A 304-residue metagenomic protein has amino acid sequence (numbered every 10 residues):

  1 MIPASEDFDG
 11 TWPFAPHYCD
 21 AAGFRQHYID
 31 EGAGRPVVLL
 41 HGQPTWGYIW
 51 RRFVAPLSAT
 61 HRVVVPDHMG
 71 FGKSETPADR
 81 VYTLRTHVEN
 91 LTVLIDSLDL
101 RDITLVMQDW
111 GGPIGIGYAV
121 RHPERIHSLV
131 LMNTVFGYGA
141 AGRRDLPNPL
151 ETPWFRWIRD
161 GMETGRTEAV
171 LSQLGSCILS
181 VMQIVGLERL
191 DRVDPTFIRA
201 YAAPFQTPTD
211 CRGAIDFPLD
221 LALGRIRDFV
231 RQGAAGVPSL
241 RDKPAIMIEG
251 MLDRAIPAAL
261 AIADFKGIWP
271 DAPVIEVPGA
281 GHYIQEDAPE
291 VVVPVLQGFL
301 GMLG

Functional and structural regions predicted by a protein language model:
M1-Y18, Q26-Y28, V64, F71-V106 (+4 more regions): Flexible "cap/lid" subdomain of the alpha/beta-hydrolase fold that forms the substrate-access gate
F24, I29-K73: Conserved HGGG/HGGXW glycine-rich cap/lid loop of the alpha/beta-hydrolase fold
G32, G42, M107, P278-G281: Structured beta->alpha junctions
P36, W46, C177, D210 (+1 more regions): Short phosphate-engaging motifs
W46-G47, P113, A280-G281: A short, glycine- and basic residue-enriched loop/turn that sits immediately adjacent to a domain's principal
R52, A59, T86-E89, V93 (+1 more regions): Alpha-helical macromolecular-interaction surfaces
A280-P289, V293: Catalytic histidine-centered segment of alpha/beta-hydrolase-like enzymes
